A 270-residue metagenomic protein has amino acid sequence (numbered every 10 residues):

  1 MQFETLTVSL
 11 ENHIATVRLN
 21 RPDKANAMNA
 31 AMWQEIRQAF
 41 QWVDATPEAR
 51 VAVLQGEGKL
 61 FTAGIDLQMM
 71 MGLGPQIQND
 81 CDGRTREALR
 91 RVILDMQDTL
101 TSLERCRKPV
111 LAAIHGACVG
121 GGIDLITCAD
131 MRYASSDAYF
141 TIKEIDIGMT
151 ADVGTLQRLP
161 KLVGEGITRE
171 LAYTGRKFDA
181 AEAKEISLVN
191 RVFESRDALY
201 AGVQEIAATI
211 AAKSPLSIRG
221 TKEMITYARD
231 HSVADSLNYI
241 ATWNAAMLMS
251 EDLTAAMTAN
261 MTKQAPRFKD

Functional and structural regions predicted by a protein language model:
M1-E57: Conserved CoA-thioester-binding segment of acyl-CoA-metabolizing enzymes
M1-F3, T258-D270: Terminal low-complexity tails and localization/encapsulation signals of metabolic enzymes
V17, R21, E35-I36, L54 (+6 more regions): Terminal peptide-recognition signature
G56-T99, G148: Glycine- (often His-adjacent) and acidic-residue-rich active-site loop that binds/positions the CoA thioester
T99-R105, A113, V119-Y173, I186 (+2 more regions): CoA-thioester-processing core
M131, E170, T174-R176, E182 (+2 more regions): Well-ordered beta-strand positions
Y133-A138, V189-N238, R267-D270: C-terminal long alpha-helix characteristic of the crotonase
